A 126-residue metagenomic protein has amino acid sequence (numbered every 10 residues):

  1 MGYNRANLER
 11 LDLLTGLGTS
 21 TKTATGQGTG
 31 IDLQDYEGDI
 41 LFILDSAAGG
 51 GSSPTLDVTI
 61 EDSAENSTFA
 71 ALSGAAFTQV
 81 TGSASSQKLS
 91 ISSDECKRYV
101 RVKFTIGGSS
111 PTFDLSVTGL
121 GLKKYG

Functional and structural regions predicted by a protein language model:
M1-D35: Solvent-exposed, flexible loop/coil segments flanking beta-strands in beta-rich domains
M1-T15, I106-G126: C-terminal interaction-tip segments
T29-I31, S85-S93: Exposed aromatic-hydrophobic patches
G38-F42, S93-F113: Noncatalytic modules at the cell exterior or secretory-pathway interfaces, chiefly beta-strand-rich lectin/adhesion
A47-T55, G108-T112: Extended, low-complexity, turn-rich repeat/linker tracts enriched in Gly/Pro/Ser/Thr and Asp/Glu that occur
D57-E61: Beta-strand signatures of extracellular beta-sandwich domains
D62-S67: Short loop/turn segments immediately following beta-strands, especially the blade-tip and inter-blade linker loops
A71-T81: Solvent-exposed serine/threonine-rich low-complexity stretches and specific carbohydrate-binding patches
